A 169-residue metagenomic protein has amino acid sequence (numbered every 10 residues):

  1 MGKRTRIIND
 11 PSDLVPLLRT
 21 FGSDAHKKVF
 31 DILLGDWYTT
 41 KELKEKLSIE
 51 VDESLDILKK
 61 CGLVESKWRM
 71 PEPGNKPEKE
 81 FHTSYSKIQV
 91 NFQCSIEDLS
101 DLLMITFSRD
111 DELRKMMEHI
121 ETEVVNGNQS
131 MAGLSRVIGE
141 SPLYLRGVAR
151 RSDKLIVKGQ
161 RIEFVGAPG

Functional and structural regions predicted by a protein language model:
G2-K27, C94-E118: Short alpha-helical segments that sit at the start of domains
D24-H26, I32-E42, V124-S130: Short capping segments at the starts of secondary-structure elements
E42-K46, L58, S130-V137: A short acidic, leucine-rich amphipathic alpha-helix
V51-L58, L145-R146: Helix-turn-helix DNA-binding helix
W68-E80, I162-A167: Short, Lys/Arg-rich nucleic-acid/phosphate-binding segment
P73-F107: Conserved segment of winged-helix/HTH DNA-binding domains
M104-G166: Exposed, interaction-prone assembly regions rather than primary DNA-binding/catalytic cores
